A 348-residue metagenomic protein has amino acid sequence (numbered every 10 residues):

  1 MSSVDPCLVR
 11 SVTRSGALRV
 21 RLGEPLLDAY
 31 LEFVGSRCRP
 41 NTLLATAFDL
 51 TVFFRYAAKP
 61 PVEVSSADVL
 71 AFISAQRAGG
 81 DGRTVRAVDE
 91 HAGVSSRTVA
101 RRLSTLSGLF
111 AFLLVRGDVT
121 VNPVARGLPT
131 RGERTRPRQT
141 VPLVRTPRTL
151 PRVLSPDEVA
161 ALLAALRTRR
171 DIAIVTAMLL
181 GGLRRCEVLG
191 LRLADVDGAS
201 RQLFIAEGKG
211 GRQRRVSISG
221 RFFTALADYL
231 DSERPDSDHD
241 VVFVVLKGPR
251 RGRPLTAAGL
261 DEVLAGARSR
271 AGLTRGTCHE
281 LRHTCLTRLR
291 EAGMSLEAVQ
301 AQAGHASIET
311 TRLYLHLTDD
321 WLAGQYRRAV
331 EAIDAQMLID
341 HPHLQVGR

Functional and structural regions predicted by a protein language model:
M1-S11, A329-R348: C-terminal secondary-structure termini that scaffold catalytic or DNA-interacting sites
D28-L44, F48-T140: N-terminal core-binding DNA-recognition domain of tyrosine recombinases/integrases
R86-H91, P137-R169: Long, amphipathic, Lys/Arg-enriched alpha-helical "connector/arm" segment
R152, P156-R185, G210-R212, S237: Basic, Lys/Arg- and aromatic-enriched nucleic-acid-binding interface segment
C186, G190-T224: Conserved tyrosine-mediated DNA breakage-rejoining catalytic core shared by Y-recombinases
E207, A303, I308-R328: Catalytic-site neighborhood detector that most strongly recognizes the C-terminal catalytic loop/helix of tyrosine
V216, D261-A301: Short, basic (Lys/Arg/His-rich) helix/loop patches that form interaction surfaces in the mid-to-C-terminal regions
G220-L273: Active-site/catalytic core of tyrosine-dependent DNA strand-transfer enzymes
